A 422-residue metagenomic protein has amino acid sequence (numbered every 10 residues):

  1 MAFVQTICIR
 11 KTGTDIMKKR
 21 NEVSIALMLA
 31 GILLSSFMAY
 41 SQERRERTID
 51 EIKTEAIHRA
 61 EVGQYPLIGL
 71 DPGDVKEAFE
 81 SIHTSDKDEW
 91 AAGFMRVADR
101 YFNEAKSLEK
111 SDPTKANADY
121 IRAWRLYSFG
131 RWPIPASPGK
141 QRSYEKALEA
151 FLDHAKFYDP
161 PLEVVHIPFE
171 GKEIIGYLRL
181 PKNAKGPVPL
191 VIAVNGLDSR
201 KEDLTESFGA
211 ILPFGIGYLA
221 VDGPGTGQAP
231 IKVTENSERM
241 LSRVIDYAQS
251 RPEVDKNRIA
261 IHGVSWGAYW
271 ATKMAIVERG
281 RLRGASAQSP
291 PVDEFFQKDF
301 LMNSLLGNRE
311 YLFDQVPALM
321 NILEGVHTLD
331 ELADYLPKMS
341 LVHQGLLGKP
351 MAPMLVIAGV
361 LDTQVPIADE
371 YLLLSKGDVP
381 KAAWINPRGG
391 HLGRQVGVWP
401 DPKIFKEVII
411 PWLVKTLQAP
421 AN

Functional and structural regions predicted by a protein language model:
F94, R142-N183: N-terminal cap/lid segment of alpha/beta-hydrolase-fold proteins
P187-G196: Short beta-strand element of the alpha/beta-hydrolase
K232-E253: Alpha/beta-hydrolase active-site loop
I276-A333, A352: Hydrolase active-site cap/lid region
P350, V356-A358: Short beta-strand/loop motif that positions the catalytic acidic residue of the alpha/beta-hydrolase fold
A352, P366-S375: Short alpha-helix in the alpha/beta-hydrolase fold that links the catalytic acid
G389-P402: Catalytic histidine-centered segment of alpha/beta-hydrolase-like enzymes
W399-N422: Catalytic active-site module of serine/aspartate enzymes centered on a nucleophile-bearing elbow/loop
